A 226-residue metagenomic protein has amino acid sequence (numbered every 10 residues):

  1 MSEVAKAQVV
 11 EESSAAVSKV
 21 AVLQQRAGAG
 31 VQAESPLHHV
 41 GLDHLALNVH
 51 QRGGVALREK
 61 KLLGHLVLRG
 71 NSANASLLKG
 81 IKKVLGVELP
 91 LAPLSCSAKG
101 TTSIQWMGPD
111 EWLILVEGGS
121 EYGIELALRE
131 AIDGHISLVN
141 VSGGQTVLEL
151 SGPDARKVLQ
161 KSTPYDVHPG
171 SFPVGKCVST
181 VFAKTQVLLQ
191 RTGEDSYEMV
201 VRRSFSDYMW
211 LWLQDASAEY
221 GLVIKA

Functional and structural regions predicted by a protein language model:
M1-A226: Basic, glycine/lysine-rich polyanion-binding surfaces/domains
